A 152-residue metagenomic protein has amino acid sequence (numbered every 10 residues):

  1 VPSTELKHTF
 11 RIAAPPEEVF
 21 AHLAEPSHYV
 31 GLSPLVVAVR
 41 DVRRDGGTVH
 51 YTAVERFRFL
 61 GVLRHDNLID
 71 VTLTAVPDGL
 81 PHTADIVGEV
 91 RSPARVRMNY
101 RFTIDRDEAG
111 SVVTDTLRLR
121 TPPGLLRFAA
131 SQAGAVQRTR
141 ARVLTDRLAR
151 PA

Functional and structural regions predicted by a protein language model:
V1-T48: Hydrophobic ligand-binding cavity/cleft-lining segments
E5-K7, R64-D70, V96-R101: Short, surface-exposed coil-to-beta transition loops
E5-L6, V36-R40, V54, D85-V87 (+1 more regions): Short structured motifs
R11-P15, V54-R58, T74-V76, R91 (+2 more regions): Solvent-exposed residues in well-ordered beta-strands and their adjoining turns, especially edge/terminal strands
E18-L23, Y29, Y51, V71-L73 (+3 more regions): Hydrophobic pocket/interface hotspot
V37-R44, T74, R101-R106: Short amphipathic beta-strand and strand-loop transition segments with alternating hydrophobic
D41-R91, D146-A152: Glycine-rich portal/gate segments that line the openings of hydrophobic small-molecule binding cavities
T83-T139: Beta-strand/loop substructures that line and gate deep hydrophobic ligand-binding cavities in soluble
